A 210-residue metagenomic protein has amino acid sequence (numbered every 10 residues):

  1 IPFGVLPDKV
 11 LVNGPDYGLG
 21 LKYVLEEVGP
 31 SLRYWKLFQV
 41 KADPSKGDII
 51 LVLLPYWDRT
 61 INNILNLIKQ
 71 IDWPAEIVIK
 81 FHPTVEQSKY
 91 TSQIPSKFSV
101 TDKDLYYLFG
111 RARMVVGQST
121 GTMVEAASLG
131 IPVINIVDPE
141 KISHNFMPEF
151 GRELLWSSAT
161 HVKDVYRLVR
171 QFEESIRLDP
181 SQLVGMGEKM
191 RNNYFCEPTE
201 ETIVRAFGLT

Functional and structural regions predicted by a protein language model:
I1-L37, M123: Active-site and donor-binding regions of nucleotide-sugar-utilizing enzymes
V5-P7, Y23-V24, V28, I94-P95 (+1 more regions): Catalytic binding pocket for nucleotide-activated donors in carbohydrate/polymer assembly enzymes
K9, I49, R113-M114: Structural motif
N13-D16, P83, S119-T120, H161: Helix N-cap/beta->alpha junction signal
D16-Y17, S31-W35, D102-Y106, D138-I142: Short, acidic/turn-prone active-site loops that include or flank metal/cofactor- and phosphate-binding residues
E26-Q93: Conserved catalytic-core segment of nucleotide-activated headgroup transferases in glycan assembly
P83-L129, V133, E140: Donor nucleotide-activated moiety binding/catalytic core segment of transferases that use nucleotide-activated donors
R177, N192-T210: C-terminal alpha-helical cap of glycosyltransferases
